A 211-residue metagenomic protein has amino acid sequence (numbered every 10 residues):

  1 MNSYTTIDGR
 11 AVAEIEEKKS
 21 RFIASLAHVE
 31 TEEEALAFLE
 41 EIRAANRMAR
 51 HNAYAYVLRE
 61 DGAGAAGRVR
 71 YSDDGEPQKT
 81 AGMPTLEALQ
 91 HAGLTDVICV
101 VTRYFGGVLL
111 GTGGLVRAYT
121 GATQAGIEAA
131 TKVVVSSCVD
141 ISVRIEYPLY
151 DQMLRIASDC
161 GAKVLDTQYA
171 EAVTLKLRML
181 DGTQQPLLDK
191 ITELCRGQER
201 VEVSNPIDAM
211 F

Functional and structural regions predicted by a protein language model:
M1-T80, Q184, E202-F211: C-terminal regulatory domains involved in ligand/effector binding and gene-expression control
A49-N52, A130-V139, L165, R200-S204: Flexible, glycine/charged-enriched surface loops at secondary-structure junctions
A81-A129: Active-site beta-strand/loop microenvironment that shapes enzyme catalytic pockets
K132-L149, L175-L177: Short glycine-/aliphatic-rich beta-strand segments at the starts of folded cytosolic domains
R144-K163: Short amphipathic alpha-helix segments
M153-D159, P186-C195: Short amphipathic alpha-helices in soluble, non-transmembrane regions that often serve as interface/regulatory elements
V164-Q168, C195-F211: Conserved short beta-strand edge segments in small beta-sheet-based binding/regulatory domains
L177-P186: Terminal, non-globular segments
